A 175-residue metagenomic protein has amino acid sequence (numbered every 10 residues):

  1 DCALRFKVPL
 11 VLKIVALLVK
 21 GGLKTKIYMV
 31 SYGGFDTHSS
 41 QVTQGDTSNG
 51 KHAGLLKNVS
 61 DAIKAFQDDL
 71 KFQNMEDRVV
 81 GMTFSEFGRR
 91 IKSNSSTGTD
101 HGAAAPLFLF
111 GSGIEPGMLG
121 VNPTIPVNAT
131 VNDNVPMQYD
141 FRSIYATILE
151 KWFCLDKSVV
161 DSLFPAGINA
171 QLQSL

Functional and structural regions predicted by a protein language model:
D1-T25, D36: Accessory "access/gating" subregions that flank catalytic or transport cores
Y28-S31: Asparagine-biased alpha-helical interface segments
G34-L175: Feature marks hydrolase-like catalytic cores characterized by long aromatic- and Gly/Pro-rich stretches
